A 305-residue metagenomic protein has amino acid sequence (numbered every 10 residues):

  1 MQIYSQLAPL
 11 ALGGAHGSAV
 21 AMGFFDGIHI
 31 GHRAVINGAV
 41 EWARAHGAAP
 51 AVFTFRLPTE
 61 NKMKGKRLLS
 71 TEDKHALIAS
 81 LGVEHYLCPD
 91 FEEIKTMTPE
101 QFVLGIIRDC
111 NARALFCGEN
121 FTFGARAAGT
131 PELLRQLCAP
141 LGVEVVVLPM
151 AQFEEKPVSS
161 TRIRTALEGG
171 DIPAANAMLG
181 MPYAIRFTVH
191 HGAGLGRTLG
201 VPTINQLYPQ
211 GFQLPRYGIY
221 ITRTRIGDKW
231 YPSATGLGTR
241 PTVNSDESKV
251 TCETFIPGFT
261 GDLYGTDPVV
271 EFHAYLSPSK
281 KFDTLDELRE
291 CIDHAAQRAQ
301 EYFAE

Functional and structural regions predicted by a protein language model:
Q2-L10, L87-C88: Short acidic-hydrophobic, aromatic-tinged amphipathic segments that line or gate anion-handling sites
P9-G13, E93-T96, Q152-K156: A short acidic, often aromatic-flanked loop/helix-cap motif at beta-alpha or helix-coil junctions that lines enzyme
P9-G65, S70: N-terminal catalytic cores of NTP/NDP-binding nucleotidyl/phosphoryl-transfer enzymes
A21-G23, F53-T54, Y86-D90, A114-E119 (+1 more regions): Short beta-strands and strand-loop turn motifs
H29, I78, L115, A175 (+2 more regions): Residue-level signal for inorganic ion chemistry
T59-L141: N-terminal Rossmann-like or analogous alpha/beta NTP/dinucleotide-binding catalytic cores that position adenine
C138-G238: Glycine-rich, Lys/Arg-enriched anion-binding loops that position phosphate/diphosphate groups for phosphoryl
G192-E305: Phosphate/ribose-recognition catalytic cores of enzymes acting on nucleotide-derived substrates
